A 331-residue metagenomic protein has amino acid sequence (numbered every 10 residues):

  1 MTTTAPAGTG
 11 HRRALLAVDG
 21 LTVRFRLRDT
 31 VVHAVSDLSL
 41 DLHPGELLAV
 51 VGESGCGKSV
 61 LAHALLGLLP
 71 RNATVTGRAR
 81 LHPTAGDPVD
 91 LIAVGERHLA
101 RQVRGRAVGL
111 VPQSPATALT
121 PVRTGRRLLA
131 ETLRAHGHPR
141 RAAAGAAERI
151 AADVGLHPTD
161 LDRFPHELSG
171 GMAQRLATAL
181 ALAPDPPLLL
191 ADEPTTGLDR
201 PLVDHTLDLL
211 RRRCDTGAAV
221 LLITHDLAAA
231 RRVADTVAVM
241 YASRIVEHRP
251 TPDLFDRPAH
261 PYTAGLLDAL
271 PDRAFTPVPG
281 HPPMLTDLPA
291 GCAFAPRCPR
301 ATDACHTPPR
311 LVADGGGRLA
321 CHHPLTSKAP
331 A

Functional and structural regions predicted by a protein language model:
G86-G109, A135, D253-P258, D287-P289: ABC ATPase NBD coupling module
S114, P121-R134: Q-loop/switch helix immediately C-terminal to the Walker
A142-T159, L267: Conserved ABC ATPase "signature" region
F164-L168, M172: Conserved ABC ATPase signature
A183-P187: A short, proline-enriched helix->beta-strand linker immediately N-terminal to the Walker B motif in ABC-type P-loop
L198-T276: P-loop NTP-binding/switch modules centered on Walker-like glycine-rich loops
H248-A331: Short catalytic/signature loops enriched in Gly
